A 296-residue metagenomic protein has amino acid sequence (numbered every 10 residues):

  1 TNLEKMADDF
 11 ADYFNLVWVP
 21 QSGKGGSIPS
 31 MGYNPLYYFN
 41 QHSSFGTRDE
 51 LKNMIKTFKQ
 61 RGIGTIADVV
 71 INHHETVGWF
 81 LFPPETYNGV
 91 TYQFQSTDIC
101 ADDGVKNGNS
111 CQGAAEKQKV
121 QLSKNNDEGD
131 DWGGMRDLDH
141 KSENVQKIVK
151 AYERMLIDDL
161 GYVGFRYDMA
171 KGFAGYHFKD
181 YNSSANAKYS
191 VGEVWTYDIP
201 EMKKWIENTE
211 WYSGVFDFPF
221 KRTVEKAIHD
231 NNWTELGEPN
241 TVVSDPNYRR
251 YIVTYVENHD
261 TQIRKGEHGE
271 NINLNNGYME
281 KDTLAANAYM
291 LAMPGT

Functional and structural regions predicted by a protein language model:
T1-W132, K171-G192, Y197: Acidic/aromatic-lined carbohydrate-recognition and catalytic surfaces of CAZymes acting on diverse glycans
K5-A11, Q21-G23, I28-N34, F39 (+3 more regions): Active-site-proximal helices and loops of the catalytic beta/alpha 8
V17, R136, V253-T254: A broad, low-specificity signal marking well-ordered, structured residues that form hydrophobic/aromatic
Y37, V77, D139-S142, D217: Poly-acidic low-complexity segments
H42-F45, E143-N144, G277: Residue-level marker of alpha-helix boundaries and capping positions
H73-H74, S142, K221, D230: Flexible interhelical turns and helix-capping residues at alpha-helix boundaries within structured domains
K117-V149, R154: Glycine-rich phosphate-binding "P-loop"
